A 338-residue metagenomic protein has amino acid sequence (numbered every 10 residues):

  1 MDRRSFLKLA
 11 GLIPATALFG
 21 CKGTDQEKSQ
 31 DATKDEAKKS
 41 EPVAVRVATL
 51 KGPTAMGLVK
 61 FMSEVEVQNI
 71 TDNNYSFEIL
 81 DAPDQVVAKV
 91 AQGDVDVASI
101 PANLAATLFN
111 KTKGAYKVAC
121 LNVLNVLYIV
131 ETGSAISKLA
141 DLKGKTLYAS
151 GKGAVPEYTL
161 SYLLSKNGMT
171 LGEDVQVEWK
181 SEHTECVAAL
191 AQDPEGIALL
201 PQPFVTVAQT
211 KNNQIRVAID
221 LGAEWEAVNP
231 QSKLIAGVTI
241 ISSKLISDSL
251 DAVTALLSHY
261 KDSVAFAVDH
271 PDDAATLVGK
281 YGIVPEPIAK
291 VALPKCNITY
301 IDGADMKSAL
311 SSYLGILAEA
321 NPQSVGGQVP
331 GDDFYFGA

Functional and structural regions predicted by a protein language model:
S5-T24: N-terminal export signals
K22-S40: Short, low-complexity, disordered segments immediately C-terminal to signal peptides in bacterial exported proteins
K38-T170, V177-E178, Q202, A218: Short, glycine-/small- and polar/acidic-enriched structural segments that line small-molecule recognition paths
S63, A91, N110, S165-M169 (+6 more regions): Sec-exported extracytoplasmic/periplasmic mature domains
E66-N73, G222-S232, I298-K307: Short, solvent-exposed loop/beta-turn-alpha elements that line the ligand-binding surface or hinge of extracytoplasmic
N103-L104, T112, T184-L277: Pocket-lining segment of extracytoplasmic ligand-binding domains
I246-A320: Secondary-structure end/capping motifs
S311-A338: Conserved C-terminal helix/tail region of periplasmic/extracytoplasmic solute-binding proteins
